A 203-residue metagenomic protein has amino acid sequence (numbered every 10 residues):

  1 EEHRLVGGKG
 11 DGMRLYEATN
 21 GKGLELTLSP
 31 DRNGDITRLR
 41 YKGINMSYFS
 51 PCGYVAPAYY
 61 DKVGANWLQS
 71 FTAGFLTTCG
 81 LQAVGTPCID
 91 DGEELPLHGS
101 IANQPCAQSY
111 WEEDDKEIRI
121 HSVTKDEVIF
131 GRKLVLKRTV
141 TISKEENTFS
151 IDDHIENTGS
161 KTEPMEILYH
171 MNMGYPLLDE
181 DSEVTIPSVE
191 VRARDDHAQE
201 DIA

Functional and structural regions predicted by a protein language model:
E1-S150, T162-P164, M173-A203: Surface-exposed acidic/polar loop and edge beta-strand patches at domain peripheries
V140, I155-E156: Hydrophobic beta-strand positions in extracellular immunoglobulin-like domains
D153-H154, M171: Generic detector of well-ordered alpha-helical packing
T158-S160: Short, acidic/polar linear motifs in exposed loop/turn regions
